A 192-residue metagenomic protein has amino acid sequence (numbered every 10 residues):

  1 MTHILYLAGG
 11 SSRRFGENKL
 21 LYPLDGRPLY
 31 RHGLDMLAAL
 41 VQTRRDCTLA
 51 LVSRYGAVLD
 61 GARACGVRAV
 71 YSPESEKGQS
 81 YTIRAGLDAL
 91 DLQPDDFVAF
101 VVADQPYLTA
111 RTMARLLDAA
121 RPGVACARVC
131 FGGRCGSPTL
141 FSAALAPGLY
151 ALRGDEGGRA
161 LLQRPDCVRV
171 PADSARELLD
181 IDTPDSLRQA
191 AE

Functional and structural regions predicted by a protein language model:
T2-A103, Y107-C135, A143, D166-S174: Nucleotide and nucleotide-moiety/phosphate-recognizing core
K19, L149-L152: Short, solvent-exposed loop/turn segments at secondary-structure boundaries
P23-L24, L140-S142, I181-D182, A190: Short beta-strand-to-turn element immediately C-terminal to the catalytic PLP-Schiff-base lysine in fold type I
T82, T112, L145, G154-G158 (+1 more regions): Internal, well-ordered alpha-helical segments in soluble enzyme and binding-protein domains
Q105, S137-L140, Y150, L178-L179: A residue-level structural signature of the nucleotidyltransferase/glycosyltransferase Rossmann-like core
G136-P147, P184: Conserved nucleotide-sugar donor-binding and metal-coordinating catalytic region shared by glycosyltransferases
A151-E192: Conserved alpha/beta core of the MobA/IspD/sugar-nucleotide pyrophosphorylase nucleotidyltransferase superfamily
